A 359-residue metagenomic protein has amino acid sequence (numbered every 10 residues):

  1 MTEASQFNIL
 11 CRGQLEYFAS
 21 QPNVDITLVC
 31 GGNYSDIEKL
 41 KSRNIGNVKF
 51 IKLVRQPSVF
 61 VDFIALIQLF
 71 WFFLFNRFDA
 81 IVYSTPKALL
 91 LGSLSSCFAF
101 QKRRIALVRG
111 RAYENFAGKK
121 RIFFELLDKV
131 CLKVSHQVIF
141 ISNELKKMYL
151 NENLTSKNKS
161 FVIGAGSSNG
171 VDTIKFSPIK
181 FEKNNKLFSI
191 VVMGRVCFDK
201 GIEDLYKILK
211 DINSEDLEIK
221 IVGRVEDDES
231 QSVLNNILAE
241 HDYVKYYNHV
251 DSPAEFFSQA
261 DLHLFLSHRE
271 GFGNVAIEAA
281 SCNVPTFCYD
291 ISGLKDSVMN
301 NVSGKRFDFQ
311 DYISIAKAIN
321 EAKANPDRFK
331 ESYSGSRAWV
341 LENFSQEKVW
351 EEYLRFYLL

Functional and structural regions predicted by a protein language model:
N8-E16, F188-D211: A conserved mid-protein helix/loop that constitutes part of the nucleotide-sugar donor-binding site
L28-S35, S167, M193-V196, E218-Q231: Glycosyltransferase donor-sugar binding loop
I37-K41, K220-Y243, Y247: Short, structured helix-loop element that forms part of the nucleotide-activated donor/catalytic region
K49, K133-P178: Donor nucleotide-sugar binding/catalytic pocket of nucleotide-sugar-dependent glycosyltransferases
Y83-L89: Short His-centered aromatic/hydrophobic patch
H249, H268: Aromatic "clamp/platform" in nucleotide-sugar-dependent glycosyltransferases that forms part of the donor/acceptor
P285-C288: Short hydrophobic beta-strand element within catalytic cores of glycosyltransferases and related nucleotide-activated
N300-N301, K305-Y312, E321-D327: Conserved acidic donor-binding segment of nucleotide-sugar-dependent glycosyltransferases
